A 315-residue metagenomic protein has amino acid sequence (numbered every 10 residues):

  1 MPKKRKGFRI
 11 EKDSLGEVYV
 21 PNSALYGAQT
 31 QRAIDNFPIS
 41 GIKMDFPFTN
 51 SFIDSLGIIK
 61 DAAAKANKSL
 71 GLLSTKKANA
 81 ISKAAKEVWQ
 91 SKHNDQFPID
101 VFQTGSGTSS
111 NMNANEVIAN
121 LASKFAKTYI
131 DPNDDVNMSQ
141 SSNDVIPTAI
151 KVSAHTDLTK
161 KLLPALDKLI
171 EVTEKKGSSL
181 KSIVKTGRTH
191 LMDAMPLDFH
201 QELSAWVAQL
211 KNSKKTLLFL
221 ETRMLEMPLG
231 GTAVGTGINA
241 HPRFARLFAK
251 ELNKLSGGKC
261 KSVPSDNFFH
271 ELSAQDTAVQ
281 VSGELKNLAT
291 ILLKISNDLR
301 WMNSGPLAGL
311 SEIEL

Functional and structural regions predicted by a protein language model:
P2-L315: Conserved, well-structured ligand/cofactor-binding cores
